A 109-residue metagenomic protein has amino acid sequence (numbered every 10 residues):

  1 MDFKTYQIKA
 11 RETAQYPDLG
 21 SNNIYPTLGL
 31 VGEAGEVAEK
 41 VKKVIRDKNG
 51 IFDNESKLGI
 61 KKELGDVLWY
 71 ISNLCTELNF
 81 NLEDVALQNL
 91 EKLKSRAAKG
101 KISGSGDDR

Functional and structural regions predicted by a protein language model:
M1-R109: Flexible "arm" and connector segments at domain edges
